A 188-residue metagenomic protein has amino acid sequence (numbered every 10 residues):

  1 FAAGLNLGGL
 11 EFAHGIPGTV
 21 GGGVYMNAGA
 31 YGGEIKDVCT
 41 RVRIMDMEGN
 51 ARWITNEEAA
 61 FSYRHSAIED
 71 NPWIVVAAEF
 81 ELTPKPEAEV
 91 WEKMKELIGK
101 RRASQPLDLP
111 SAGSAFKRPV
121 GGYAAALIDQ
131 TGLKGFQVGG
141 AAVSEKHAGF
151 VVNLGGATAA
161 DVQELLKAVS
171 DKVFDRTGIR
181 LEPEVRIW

Functional and structural regions predicted by a protein language model:
F1-L7, E34-W53: N-terminal glycine-rich flavin-associated loop
F1-V20: Anion-binding (especially nucleotide phosphate/pyrophosphate-binding) glycine-rich loop and adjoining beta-alpha core
H14, G21-G32, R52, L82: Core subunits and conserved enzymes of cellular information-processing and envelope-translocation systems across
H14-V24, E89-L97: Short N-terminal helix-initiation segments at or just after the protein's N-terminus
V24, R41, F116: Central beta-strand plus flanking loop segment that forms part of the substrate or channel wall within the catalytic
G32-G33, P106: Short Gly/Pro-enriched turn/cap motifs at secondary-structure boundaries
M45-W188: Phosphate/pyrophosphate- and phosphate-bearing ligand-binding catalytic cores of soluble enzymes
